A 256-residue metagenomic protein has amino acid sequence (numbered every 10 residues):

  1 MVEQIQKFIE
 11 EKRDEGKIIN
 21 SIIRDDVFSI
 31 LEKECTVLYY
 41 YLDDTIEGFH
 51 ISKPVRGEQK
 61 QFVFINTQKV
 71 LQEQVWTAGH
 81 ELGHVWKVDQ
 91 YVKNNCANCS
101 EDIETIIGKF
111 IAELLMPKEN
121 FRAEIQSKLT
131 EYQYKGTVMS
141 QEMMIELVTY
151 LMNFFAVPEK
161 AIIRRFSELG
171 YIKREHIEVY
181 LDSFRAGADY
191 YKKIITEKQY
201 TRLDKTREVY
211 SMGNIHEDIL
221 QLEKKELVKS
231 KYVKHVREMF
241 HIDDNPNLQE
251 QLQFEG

Functional and structural regions predicted by a protein language model:
M1-G256: Active-site hotspot residues in diverse enzymes, especially metal/ion-binding acidic/histidine motifs
